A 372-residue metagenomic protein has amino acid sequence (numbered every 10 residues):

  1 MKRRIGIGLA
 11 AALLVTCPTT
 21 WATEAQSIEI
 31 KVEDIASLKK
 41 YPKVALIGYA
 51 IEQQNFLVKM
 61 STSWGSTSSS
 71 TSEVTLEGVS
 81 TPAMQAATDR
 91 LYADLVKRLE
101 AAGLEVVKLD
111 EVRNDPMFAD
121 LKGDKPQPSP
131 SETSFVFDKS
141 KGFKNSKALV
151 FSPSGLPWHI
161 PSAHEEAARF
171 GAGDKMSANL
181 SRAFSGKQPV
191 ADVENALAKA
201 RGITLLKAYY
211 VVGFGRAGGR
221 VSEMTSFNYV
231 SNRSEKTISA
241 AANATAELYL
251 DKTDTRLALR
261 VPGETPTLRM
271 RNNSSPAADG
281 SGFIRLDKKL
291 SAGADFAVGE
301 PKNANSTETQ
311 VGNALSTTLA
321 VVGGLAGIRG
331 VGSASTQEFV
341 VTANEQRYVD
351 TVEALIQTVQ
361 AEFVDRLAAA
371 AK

Functional and structural regions predicted by a protein language model:
M1-G8: Bacterial N-terminal signal peptides that target proteins for export
G8-T16: Bacterial N-terminal signal peptides
P18-A22: Sec/Tat signal peptide C-region and signal peptidase I cleavage site
T23-F283, D287-K372: A structural "domain/chain start" motif
